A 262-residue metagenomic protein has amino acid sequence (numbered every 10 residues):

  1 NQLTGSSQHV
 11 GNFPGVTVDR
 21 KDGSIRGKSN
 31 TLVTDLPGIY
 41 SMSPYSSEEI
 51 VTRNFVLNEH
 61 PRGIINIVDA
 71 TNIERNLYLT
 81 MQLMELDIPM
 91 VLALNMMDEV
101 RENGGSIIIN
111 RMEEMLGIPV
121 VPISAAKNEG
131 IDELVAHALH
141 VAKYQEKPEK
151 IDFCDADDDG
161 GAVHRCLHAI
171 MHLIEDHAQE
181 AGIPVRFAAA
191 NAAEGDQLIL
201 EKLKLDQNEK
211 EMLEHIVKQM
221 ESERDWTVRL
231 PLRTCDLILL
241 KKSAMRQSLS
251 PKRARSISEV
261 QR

Functional and structural regions predicted by a protein language model:
N1, E113, L139, M171 (+1 more regions): Residue-level preference for well-ordered alpha-helical positions
N1-P44, N58-E59: Conserved G1/Walker A P-loop phosphate-binding module
L3-T4, V56, V68, A138 (+1 more regions): Hydrophobic aliphatic residues
S6, G15, G38-I39, A70-E74 (+2 more regions): Conserved nucleotide-binding/hydrolysis micro-motifs of P-loop NTPases
P14-K21, L32, P44, E48-V51 (+10 more regions): Helical mechanochemical/support elements of P-loop NTPase systems and associated helical scaffolds
K28, V51-V121: Conserved C-terminal guanine-recognition region of P-loop GTPase G domains, centered on the G4
E99-D155: Canonical P-loop GTPase G-domain recognition
G117, Y144, K150-R262: Extended helical scaffolds that flank P-loop GTPase cores
